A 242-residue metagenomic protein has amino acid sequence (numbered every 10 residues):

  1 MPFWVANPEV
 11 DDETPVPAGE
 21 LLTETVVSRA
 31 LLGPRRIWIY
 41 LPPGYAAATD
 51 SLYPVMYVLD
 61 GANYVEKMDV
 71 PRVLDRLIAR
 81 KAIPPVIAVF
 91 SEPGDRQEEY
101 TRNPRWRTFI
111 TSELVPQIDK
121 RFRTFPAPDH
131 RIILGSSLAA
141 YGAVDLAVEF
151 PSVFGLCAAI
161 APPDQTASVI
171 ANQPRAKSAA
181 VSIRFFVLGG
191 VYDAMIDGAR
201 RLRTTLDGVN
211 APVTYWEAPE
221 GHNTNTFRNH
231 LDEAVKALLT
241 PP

Functional and structural regions predicted by a protein language model:
M1-P242: Non-catalytic cap/lid and distal C-terminal segments of serine-dependent acyl enzymes
